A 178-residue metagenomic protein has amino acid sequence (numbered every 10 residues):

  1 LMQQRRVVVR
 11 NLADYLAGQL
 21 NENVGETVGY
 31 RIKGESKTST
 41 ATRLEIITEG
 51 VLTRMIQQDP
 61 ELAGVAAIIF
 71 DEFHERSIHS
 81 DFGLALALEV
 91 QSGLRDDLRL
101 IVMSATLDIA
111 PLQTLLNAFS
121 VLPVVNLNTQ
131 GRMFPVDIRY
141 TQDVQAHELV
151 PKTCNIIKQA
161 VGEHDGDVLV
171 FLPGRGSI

Functional and structural regions predicted by a protein language model:
L1-I178: P-loop NTPase motor module signature
